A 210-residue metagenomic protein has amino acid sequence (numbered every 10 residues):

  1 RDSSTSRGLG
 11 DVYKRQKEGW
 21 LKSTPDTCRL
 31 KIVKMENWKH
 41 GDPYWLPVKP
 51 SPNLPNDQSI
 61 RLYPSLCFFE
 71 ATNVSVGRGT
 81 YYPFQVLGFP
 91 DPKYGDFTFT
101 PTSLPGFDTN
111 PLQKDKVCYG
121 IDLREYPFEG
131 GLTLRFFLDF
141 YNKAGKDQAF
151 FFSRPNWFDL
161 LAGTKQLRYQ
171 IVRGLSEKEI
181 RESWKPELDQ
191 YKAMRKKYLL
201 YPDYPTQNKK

Functional and structural regions predicted by a protein language model:
D2-Y13: Single conserved hydrophobic/aromatic residue that forms the stacking wall/gate of nucleotide- or nucleobase-binding
D11-S23: A charged, well-structured terminal subsegment
K14-K17, F89, Y191-M194: Generic structural signal for bulky hydrophobic/aromatic residues embedded in well-ordered secondary structure
P25-K114: Glycine-rich, aromatic-lined ligand/substrate-binding cores of catalytic and carbohydrate-binding domains
P83, L87-S183: Conserved functional hotspot residues or short segments at active or partner-binding sites across diverse domains
I171, L175-K210: C-terminal regions of mature proteins
